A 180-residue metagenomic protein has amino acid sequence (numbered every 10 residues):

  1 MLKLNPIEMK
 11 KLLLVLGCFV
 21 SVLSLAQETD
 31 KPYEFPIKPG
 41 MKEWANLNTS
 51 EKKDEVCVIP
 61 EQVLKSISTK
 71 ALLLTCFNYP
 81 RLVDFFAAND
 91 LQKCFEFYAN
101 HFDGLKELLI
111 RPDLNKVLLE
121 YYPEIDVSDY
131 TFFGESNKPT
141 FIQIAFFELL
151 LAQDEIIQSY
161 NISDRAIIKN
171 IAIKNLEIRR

Functional and structural regions predicted by a protein language model:
M1-L2, C18: Residue-level detector of alpha-helix boundary/anchor positions
L2-L12: Positively charged n-region of N-terminal signal peptides that target proteins for export
L4-N5, S21, N137: A general, composition-driven signal for non-globular sequence regions
L12-S21: Sec-dependent N-terminal signal peptides
V22-A26: Sec/Tat signal peptide C-region and signal peptidase I cleavage site
Q27, P36-E43, L47-R180: Non-catalytic all-alpha helical scaffold/repeat segments
D30-P32: Extended, non-core accessory segments
